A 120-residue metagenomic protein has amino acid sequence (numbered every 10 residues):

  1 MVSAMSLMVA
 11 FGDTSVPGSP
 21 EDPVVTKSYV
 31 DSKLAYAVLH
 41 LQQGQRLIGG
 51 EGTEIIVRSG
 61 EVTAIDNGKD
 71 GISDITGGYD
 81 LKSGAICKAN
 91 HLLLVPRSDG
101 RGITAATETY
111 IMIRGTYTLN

Functional and structural regions predicted by a protein language model:
S3-S32, N67-K69, T76-Y79, T116-N120: Extracellular "spike/adhesin" assembly and maturation modules and analogous cytosolic coiled-coil scaffolds
V16, P20-S59: Extracytoplasmic beta-rich ectodomain segments of secreted or membrane-anchored proteins
Q45-N120: Membrane-proximal structural modules of membrane-associated proteins and complexes
